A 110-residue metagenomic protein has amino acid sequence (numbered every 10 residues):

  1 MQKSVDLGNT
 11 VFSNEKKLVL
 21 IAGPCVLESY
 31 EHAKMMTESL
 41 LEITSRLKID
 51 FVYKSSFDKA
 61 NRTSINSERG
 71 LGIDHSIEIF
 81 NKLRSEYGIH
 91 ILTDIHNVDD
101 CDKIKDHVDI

Functional and structural regions predicted by a protein language model:
M1-L20, E78: N-terminal amphipathic alpha-helix/helix-capping segment at the start of soluble metabolic enzymes
V5-G8, A33-I49: Short amphipathic alpha-helices and their capping/turn segments at secondary-structure boundaries
V11-E15, L41-K48, R84-E86, D102-D106: Acidic (Asp/Glu)-rich catalytic clusters
L20-V26: Conserved phosphate/anionic-ligand binding catalytic regions in large, soluble enzymes, centered on
V26-E42, L71-E78: Glycine-rich anion/phosphate-binding loops
I49-S55: Short N-terminal amphipathic alpha-helices
S55-I110: N-terminal active-site wall of soluble small-molecule enzyme domains
